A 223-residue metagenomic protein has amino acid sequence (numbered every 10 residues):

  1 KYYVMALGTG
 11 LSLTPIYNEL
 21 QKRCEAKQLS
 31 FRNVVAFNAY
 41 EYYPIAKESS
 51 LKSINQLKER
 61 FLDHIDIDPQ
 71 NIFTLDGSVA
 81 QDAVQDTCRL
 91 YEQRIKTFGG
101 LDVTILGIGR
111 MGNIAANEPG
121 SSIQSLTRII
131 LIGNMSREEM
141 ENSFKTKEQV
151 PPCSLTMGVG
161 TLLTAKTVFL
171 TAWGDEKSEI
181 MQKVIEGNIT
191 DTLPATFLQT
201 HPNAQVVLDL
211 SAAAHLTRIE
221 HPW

Functional and structural regions predicted by a protein language model:
K1-A26: Glycine-rich N-terminal segment of FAD-binding domains in flavoprotein oxidoreductases, spanning the beta-loop-helix
L7-S12, L106-R110, W173: Glycine-rich beta-strand-to-loop/alpha-helix junction loops that act as flexible
N18-S30, S53-N55, E59, P119-I129 (+1 more regions): A glycine- and small-aliphatic-rich helix-loop capping segment at beta-alpha/alpha-beta transitions that lines
Q28-S30, I65-D66, I95-G99, I123 (+3 more regions): Solvent-exposed alpha-helices and their adjacent loops that cap or buttress functional pockets in soluble metabolic
Q28-V103: Ligand-binding beta-strand-loop-alpha-helix segment within the catalytic cores of soluble metabolic enzymes
G99-S125: Glycine-rich phosphate-binding loop
A115-V159: Class I SAM-dependent methyltransferase SAM-binding "motif I" and its flanking Rossmann-like core
M157-G160, T164-W223: ATP/nucleoside-binding phosphotransfer catalytic cores, i.e., glycine-rich phosphate-binding loops
